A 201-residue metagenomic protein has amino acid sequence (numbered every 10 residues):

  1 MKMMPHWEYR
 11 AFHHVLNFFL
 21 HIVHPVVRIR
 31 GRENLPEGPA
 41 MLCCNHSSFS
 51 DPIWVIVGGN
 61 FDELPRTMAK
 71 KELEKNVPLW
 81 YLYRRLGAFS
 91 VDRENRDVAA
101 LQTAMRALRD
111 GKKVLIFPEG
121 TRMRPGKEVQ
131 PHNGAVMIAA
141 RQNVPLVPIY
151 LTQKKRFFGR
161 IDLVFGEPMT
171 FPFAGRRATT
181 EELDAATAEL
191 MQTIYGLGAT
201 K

Functional and structural regions predicted by a protein language model:
M1-W7, P65, K71: Compositionally biased, charge-rich terminal segments
K2-E8, A100-K201: Non-catalytic C-terminal accessory region of glycerolipid acyltransferases and related lyso-lipid remodeling enzymes
K2-R30, V77-L86: A transmembrane-helix-recognition feature enriched in membrane-embedded lipid enzymes and envelope glyco-/phospholipid
L16, R85-S90, P118-T121: Short, basic, glycine/proline-bearing loop/turn elements
N17-V23, S90-E94, R124-G126: Short, flexible loop segments at the rims of nucleotide/cofactor-binding pockets, characterized by
P25-R28, N95-L101: Glycine-rich, highly charged phosphate/nucleotide-binding loops
I29, T67, L82-Y83, L146 (+1 more regions): Structural signal for hydrophobic
P36-N95: Catalytic core of membrane glycerolipid acyltransferases/transacylases, capturing the structured, soluble-facing
